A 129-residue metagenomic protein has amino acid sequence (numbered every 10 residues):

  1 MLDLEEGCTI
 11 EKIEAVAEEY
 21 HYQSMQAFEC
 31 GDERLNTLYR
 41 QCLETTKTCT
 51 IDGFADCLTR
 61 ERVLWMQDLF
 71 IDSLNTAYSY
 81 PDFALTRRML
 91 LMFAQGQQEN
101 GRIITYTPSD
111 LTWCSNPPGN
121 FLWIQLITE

Functional and structural regions predicted by a protein language model:
M1-T37: Extended acidic/polar, glycine-enriched regions that form or flank non-catalytic beta-rich accessory modules
E14-E18, Q41-C49, F93-I103, W123-I124: Active-site-adjacent bridging/hinge elements
Q23-L64, A84-M92: Low-complexity, Ser/Thr/Pro/Gly-enriched N-terminal "stalk/linker" regions
D32-Y39, S79, W113-P117: Short acidic-aromatic active-site loops that bind/stabilize oxyanions
T46, T76, I127-T128: Hydrophobic residues within well-ordered, non-membrane alpha-helices that form the packing/core of soluble catalytic
G53-M66, P108-N120: Solvent-exposed loop and edge beta-strand segments that line ligand/cofactor-binding and catalytic clefts
T59-Y80: Extended ligand-binding clefts on enzyme/binding-domain cores
P81-E129: Helix-terminus loop motifs that line ligand-binding clefts
